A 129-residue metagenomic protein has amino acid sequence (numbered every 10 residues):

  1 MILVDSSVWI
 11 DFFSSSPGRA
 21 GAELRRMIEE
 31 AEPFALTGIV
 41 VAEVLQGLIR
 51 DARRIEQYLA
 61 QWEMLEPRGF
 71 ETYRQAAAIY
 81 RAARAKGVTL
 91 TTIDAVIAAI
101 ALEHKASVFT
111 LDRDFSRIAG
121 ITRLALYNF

Functional and structural regions predicted by a protein language model:
M1, A98, L102-F129: Acidic, PIN/NYN-like endoribonuclease modules and their adjacent C-terminal/linker elements
M1-L36, L45-Y58, F129: Short, well-structured N-terminal submotif of metal-dependent ribonuclease cores
S6, G38, I93-A95: Conserved glycosyltransferase catalytic-site signature
F12, E43-V44, Q75, R117-I118: Phosphate- and divalent-cation-binding pockets in alpha/beta enzyme and binding domains that engage nucleotide-derived
G21, V41, A52, Y73-A76 (+1 more regions): A general structural signal for well-ordered alpha-helical segments in protein cores
M27-I28, L59, A83, A101 (+1 more regions): A generic structural signal for well-ordered alpha-helical segments
P33, E63, T122-A125: Conserved beta-strand segments of alpha/beta enzyme cores
L65-L111: Active-site neighborhoods of divalent-metal-dependent phosphate/nucleic-acid chemistry enzymes
